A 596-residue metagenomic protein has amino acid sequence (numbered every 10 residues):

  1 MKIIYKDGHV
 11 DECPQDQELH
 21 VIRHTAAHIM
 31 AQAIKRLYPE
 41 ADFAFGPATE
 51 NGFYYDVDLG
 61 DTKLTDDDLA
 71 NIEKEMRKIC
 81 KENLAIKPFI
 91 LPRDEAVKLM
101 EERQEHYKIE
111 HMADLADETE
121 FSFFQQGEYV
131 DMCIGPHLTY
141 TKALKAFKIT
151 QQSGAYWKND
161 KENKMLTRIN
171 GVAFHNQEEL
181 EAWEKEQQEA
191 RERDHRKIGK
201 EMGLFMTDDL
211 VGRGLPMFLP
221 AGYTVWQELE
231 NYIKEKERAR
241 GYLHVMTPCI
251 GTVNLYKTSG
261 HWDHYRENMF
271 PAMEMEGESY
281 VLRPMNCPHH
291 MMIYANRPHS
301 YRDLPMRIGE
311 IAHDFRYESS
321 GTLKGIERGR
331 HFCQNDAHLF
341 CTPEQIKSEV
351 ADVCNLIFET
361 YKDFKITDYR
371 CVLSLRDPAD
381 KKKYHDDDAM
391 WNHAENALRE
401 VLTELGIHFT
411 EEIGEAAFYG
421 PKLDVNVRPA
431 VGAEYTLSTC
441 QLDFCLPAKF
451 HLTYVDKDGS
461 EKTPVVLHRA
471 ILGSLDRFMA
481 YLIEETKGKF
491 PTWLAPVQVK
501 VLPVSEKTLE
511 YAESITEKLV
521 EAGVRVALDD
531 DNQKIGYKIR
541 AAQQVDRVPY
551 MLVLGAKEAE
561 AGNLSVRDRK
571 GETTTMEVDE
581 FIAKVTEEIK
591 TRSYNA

Functional and structural regions predicted by a protein language model:
M1-D42, E50, D56-A596: NTP/phosphate- and nucleic-acid-binding module
F45: Conserved P-loop NTP-binding catalytic core
